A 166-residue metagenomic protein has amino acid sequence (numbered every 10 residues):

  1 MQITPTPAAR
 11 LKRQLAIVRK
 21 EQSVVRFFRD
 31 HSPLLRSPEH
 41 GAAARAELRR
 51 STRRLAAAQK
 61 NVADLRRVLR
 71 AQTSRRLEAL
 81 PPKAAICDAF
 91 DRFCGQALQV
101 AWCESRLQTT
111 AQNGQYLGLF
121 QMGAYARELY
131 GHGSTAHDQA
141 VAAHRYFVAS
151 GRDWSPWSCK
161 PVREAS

Functional and structural regions predicted by a protein language model:
M1-L98, K160-S166: Intrinsically disordered, low-complexity, Pro/Ser/Thr/Asn/Gly/Ala-rich spacer/linker segments adjacent to signal
L80-S166: Peptidoglycan cell-wall recognition and remodeling modules
